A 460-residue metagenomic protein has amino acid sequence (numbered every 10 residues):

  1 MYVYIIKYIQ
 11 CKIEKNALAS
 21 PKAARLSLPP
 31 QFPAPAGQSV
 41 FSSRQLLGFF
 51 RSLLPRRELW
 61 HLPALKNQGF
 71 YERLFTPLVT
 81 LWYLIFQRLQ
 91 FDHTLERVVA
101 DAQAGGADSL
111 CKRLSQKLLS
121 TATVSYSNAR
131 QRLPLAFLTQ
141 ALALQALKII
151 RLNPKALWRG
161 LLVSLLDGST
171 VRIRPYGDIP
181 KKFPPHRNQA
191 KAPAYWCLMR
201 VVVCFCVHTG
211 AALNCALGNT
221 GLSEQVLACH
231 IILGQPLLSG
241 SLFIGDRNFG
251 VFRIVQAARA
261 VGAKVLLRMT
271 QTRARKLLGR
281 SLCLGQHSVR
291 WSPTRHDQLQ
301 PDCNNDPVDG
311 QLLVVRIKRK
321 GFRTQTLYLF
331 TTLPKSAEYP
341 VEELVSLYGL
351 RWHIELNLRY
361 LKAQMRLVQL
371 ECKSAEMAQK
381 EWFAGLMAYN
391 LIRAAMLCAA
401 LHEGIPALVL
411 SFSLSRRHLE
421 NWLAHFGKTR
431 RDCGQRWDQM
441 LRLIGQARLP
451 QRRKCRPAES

Functional and structural regions predicted by a protein language model:
Y2-V98, A102, R130-L133, Q140-A141 (+3 more regions): Single, function-defining residue in the core of a domain
A104-R113, L227-A228: Glycine-rich loop/turn
C111-L133: Major-groove recognition helix of helix-turn-helix-like DNA-binding domains
A122, L165-L166: Noncatalytic, basic helical substrate-engagement surface that gates or grips nucleic-acid strands
A136-K148: Short Lys/Arg-enriched helix C-cap and helix-to-coil transition segments that create basic nucleic-acid-contact patches
